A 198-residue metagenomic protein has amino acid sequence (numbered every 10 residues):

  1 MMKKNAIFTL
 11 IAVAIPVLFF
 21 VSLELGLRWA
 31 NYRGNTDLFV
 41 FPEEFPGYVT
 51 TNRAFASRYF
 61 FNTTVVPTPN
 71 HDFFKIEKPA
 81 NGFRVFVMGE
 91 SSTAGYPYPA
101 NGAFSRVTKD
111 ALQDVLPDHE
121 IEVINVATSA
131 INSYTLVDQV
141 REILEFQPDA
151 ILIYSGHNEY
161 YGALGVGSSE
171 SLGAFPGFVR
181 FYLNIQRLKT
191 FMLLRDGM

Functional and structural regions predicted by a protein language model:
L10-L25: Hydrophobic membrane-insertion alpha-helices, especially the h-region of bacterial N-terminal signal peptides
L23, Y32, Y96-A100, T135-V137 (+1 more regions): Short, solvent-exposed loop/turn and secondary-structure capping segments
A30-L116: Membrane/wall-proximal cationic-aromatic binding patches
R84-V87, E122-A127, A150-S155: Structural recognition of the beta-strand scaffold that forms the well-ordered cores of secreted hydrolase catalytic
S91-A94, T128-S133, H157-Y161: Solvent-exposed loop/turn segments at secondary-structure junctions within structured extracellular/periplasmic domains
G102, H157-M198: Serine-dependent acyl-ester chemistry module
V123, S129-V140: Structural motif
L136-A150: Short, well-structured alpha-helical segments in soluble
